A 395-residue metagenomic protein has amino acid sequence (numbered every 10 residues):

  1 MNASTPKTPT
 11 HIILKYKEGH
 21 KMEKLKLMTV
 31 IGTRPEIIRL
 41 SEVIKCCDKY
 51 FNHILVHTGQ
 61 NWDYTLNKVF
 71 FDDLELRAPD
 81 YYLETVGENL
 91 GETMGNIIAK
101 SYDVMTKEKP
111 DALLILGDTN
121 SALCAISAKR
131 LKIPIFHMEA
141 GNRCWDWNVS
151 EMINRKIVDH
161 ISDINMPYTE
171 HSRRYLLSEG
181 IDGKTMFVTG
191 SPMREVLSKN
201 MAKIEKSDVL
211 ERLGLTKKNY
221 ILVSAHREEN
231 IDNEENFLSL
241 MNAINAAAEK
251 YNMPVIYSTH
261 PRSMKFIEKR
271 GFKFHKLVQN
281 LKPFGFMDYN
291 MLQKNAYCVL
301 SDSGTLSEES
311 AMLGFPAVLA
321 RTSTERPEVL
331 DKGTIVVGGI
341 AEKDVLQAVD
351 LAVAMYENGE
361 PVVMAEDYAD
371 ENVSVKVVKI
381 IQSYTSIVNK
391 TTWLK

Functional and structural regions predicted by a protein language model:
N2-P9: Extreme N-terminal basic, low-complexity initiation segments that serve as generic localization/processing leaders
H11, Y16, E23-M253, Y257 (+1 more regions): Nucleotide-activated sugar donor-binding and catalytic core shared by glycosyltransferases and related lipid-linked
